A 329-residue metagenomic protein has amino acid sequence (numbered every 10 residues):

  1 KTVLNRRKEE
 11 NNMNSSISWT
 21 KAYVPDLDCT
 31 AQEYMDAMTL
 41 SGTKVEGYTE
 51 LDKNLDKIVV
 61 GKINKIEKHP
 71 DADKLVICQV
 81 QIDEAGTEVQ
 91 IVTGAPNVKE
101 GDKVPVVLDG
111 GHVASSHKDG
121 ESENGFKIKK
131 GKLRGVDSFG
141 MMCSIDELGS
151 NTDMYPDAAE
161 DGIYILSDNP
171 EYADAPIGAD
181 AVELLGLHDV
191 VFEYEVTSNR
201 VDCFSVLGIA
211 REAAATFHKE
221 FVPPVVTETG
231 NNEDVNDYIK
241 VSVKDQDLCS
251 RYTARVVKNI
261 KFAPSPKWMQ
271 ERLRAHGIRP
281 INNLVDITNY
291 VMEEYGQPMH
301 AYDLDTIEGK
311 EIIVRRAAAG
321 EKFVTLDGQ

Functional and structural regions predicted by a protein language model:
R6-E9, M13-E233: Phosphate-backbone binding interfaces of nucleic-acid-interacting proteins
V60, V104, C249-K310: Duplex nucleic acid-engaging cores and interfaces of nucleic-acid transaction enzymes
K62-Q90, T288-Q329: Conserved mixed alpha/beta core segments that line enzyme active sites in large multi-domain catalysts
G94-A95, L108-D109, I145-D146, T197 (+6 more regions): Fold-independent oxyanion-binding glycine-rich loops and adjacent beta-strand/coil segments at enzyme active sites
H117, K129-L148, E233-V241, L248 (+1 more regions): Aspartic protease
I177-V196, D237-A275: Residues forming anionic-ligand binding surfaces in small-molecule and nucleic-acid pockets of primarily soluble enzymes
